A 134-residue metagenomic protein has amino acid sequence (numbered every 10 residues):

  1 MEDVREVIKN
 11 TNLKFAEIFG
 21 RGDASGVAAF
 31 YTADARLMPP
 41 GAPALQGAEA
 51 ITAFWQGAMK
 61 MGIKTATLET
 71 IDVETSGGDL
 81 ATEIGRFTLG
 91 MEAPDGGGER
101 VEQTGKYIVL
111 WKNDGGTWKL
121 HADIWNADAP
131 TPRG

Functional and structural regions predicted by a protein language model:
M1-A29, R36-G134: A beta-strand edge to alpha-helix "cap/lid" segment located at domain peripheries
